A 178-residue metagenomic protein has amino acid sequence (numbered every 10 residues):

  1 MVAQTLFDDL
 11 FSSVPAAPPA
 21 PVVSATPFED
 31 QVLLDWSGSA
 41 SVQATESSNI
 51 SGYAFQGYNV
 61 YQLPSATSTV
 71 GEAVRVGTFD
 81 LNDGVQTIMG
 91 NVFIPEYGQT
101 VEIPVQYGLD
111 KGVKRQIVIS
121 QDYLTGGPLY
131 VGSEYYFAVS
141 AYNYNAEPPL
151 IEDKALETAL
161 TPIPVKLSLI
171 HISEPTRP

Functional and structural regions predicted by a protein language model:
T5-P18: Proline/serine/threonine-rich low-complexity linkers at boundaries of modular beta-sandwich domains
P19-P21, A25, A159: Catalytic cores of eukaryotic secretory-pathway lumenal/extracellular enzymes that build and remodel glycoconjugates
D30-G52: Conserved aromatic anchor
L33-S37, N59-Y61, Y136-S140: Residues within well-ordered beta-strands of beta-sheet-rich folds
S51-P128: Exoplasmic/lumenal beta-rich domain surfaces
L129-A146: Beta-strand-rich modules
E147-A159: Beta-sandwich strand segments
L167-P178: Residue-level detector of conserved catalytic or cofactor/ligand-binding positions in enzyme active sites
